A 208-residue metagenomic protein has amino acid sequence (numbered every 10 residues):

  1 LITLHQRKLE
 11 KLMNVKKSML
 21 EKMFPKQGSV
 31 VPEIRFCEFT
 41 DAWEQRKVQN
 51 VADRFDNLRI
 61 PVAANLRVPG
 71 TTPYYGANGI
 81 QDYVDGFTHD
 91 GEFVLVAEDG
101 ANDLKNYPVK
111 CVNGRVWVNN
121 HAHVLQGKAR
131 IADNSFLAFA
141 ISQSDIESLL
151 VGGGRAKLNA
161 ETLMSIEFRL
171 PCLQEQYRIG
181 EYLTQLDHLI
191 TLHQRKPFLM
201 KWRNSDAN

Functional and structural regions predicted by a protein language model:
L1-K47, R169-N208: Amphipathic alpha-helical coiled-coil/heptad-repeat segments
K26, S144-S148: A short secondary-structure junction motif
P32-I34, N120-H123, T162-I166, L186: Short amphipathic alpha-helical segments
R35-R59, A64-Y74: Non-catalytic DNA-recognition/assembly elements of restriction-modification systems
F39, H123-I131, E147-S148, E161-Y177: Proline-centric
Q49-A52, A138, G180: Non-transmembrane alpha-helical segments in soluble domains of secreted/periplasmic/extracellular proteins
G76-Q81, D85-S142, V151-R155, N159-L163: A short beta-sheet element
